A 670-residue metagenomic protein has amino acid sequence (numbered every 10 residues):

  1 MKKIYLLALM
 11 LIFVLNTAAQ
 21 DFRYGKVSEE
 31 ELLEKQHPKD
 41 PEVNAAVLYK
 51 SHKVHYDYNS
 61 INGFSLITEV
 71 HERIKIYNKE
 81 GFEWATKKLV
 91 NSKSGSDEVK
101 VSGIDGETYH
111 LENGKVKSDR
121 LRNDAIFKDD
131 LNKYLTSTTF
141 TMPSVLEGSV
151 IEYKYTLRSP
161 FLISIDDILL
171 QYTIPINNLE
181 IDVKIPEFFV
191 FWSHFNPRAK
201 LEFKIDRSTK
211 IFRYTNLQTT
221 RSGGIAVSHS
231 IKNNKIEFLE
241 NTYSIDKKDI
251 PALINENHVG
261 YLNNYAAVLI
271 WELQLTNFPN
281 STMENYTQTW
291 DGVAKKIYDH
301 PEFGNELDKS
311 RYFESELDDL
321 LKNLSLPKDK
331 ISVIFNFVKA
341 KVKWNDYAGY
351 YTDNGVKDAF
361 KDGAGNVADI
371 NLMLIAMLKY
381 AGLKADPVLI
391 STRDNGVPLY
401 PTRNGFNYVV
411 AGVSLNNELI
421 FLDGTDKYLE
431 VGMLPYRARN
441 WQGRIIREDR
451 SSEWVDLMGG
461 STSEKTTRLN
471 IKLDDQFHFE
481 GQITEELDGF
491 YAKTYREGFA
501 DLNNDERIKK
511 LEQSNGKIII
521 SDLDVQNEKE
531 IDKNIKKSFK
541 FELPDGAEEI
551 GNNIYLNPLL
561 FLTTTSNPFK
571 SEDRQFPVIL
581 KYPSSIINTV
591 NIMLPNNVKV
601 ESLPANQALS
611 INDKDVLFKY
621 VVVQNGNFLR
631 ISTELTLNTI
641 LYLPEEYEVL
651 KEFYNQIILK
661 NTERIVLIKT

Functional and structural regions predicted by a protein language model:
M1-R23, T670: Bacterial Sec-dependent N-terminal signal peptides
Q20-Q288, G292, K296, D369-I375 (+5 more regions): Beta-strand-rich, non-transmembrane domain signature
E80, S159, L321, V338-V342 (+1 more regions): Sec/Tat-exported extracytoplasmic proteins
W84-K88, F195-P197, N305-F313, V333-I334 (+5 more regions): Short coil/turn segments at secondary-structure boundaries
P143, L326, K330, A359-I370 (+1 more regions): Secondary-structure capping and boundary motifs in well-ordered enzyme cores
T289-D362: Secondary-structure boundary elements
D318-N323, T467-R468, Q575-L580: Extended, non-catalytic structural segments that build the interaction scaffolds of large macromolecular assemblies
K509-T670: A carboxyl-terminal module marker
